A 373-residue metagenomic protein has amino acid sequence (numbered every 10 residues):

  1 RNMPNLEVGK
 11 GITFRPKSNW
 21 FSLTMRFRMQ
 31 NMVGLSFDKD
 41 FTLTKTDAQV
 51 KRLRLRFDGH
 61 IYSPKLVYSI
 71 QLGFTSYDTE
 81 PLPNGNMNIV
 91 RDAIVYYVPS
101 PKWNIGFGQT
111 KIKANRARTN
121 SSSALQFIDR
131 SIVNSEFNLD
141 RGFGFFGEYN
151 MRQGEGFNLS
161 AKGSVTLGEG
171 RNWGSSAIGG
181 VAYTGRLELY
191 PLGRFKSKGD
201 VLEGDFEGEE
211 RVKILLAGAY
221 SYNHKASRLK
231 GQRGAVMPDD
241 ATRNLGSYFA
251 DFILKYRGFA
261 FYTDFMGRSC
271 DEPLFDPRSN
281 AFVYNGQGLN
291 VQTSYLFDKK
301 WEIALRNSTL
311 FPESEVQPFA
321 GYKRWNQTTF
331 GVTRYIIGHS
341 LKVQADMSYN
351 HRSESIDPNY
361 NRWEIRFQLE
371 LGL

Functional and structural regions predicted by a protein language model:
R1-M25, G193-K213, A226, I337-L341: Outer-membrane beta-barrel biogenesis signature
N2-M3, T42-Q49, L82-V90, S135-L139 (+5 more regions): Replace "Gram-negative outer membrane beta-barrel proteins" with "bacterial and organellar outer membrane beta-barrel
V8-G9, D38-D40, Q126-S131, D200 (+4 more regions): Extracytoplasmic loops and strand-loop junctions of Gram-negative outer membrane beta-barrel proteins
G11-R171, S176-G193, L215, L289-E313: Outer membrane beta-barrel
I178, E188-L192, K196-S314: Detector for outer-membrane/organellar transmembrane beta-barrel domains, recognizing the amphipathic beta-strand
Y183-R194, V332-I336, L341, Y360-L373: Outer-membrane beta-barrel "beta-signal"
R257-A260, D264, T333, K342 (+1 more regions): Gram-negative outer-membrane beta-barrel domains
S294-V343: C-terminal hydrophobic structural anchor segments that stabilize assembly/packing rather than catalytic chemistry
